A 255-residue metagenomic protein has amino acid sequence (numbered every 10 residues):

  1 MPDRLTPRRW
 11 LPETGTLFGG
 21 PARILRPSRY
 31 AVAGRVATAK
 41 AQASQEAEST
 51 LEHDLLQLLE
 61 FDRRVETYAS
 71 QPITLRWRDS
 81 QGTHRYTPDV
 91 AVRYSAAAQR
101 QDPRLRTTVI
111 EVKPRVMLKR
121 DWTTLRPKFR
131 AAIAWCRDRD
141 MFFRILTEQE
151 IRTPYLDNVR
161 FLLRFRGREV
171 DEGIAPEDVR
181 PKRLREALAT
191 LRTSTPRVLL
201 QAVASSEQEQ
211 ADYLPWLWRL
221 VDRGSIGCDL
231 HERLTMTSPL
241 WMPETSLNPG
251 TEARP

Functional and structural regions predicted by a protein language model:
M1-P255: Electrostatic, structured charged patches in enzyme active sites and in nucleic-acid/phosphate-binding
